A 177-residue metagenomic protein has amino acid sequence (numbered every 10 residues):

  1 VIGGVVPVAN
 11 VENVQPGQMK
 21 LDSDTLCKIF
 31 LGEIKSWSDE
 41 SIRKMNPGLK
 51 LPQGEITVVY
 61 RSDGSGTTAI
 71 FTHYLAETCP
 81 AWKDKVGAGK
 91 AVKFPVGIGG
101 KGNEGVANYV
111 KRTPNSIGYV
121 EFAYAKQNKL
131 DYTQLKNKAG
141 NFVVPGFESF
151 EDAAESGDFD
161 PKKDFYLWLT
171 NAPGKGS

Functional and structural regions predicted by a protein language model:
V1-S177: Flexible loop/hinge segments at secondary-structure junctions
